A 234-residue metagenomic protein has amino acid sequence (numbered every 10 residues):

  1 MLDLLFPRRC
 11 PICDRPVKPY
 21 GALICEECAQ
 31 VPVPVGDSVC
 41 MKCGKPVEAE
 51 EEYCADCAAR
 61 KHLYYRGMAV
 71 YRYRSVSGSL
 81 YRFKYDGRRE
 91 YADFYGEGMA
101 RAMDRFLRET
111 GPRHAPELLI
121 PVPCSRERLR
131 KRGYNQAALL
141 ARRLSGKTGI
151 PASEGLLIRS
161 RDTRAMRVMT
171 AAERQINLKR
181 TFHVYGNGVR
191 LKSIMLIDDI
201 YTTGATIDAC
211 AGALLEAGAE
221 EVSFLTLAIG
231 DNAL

Functional and structural regions predicted by a protein language model:
M1-L234: Glycine-rich phosphate/pyrophosphate-handling loop used in enzymes and phosphotransfer proteins
